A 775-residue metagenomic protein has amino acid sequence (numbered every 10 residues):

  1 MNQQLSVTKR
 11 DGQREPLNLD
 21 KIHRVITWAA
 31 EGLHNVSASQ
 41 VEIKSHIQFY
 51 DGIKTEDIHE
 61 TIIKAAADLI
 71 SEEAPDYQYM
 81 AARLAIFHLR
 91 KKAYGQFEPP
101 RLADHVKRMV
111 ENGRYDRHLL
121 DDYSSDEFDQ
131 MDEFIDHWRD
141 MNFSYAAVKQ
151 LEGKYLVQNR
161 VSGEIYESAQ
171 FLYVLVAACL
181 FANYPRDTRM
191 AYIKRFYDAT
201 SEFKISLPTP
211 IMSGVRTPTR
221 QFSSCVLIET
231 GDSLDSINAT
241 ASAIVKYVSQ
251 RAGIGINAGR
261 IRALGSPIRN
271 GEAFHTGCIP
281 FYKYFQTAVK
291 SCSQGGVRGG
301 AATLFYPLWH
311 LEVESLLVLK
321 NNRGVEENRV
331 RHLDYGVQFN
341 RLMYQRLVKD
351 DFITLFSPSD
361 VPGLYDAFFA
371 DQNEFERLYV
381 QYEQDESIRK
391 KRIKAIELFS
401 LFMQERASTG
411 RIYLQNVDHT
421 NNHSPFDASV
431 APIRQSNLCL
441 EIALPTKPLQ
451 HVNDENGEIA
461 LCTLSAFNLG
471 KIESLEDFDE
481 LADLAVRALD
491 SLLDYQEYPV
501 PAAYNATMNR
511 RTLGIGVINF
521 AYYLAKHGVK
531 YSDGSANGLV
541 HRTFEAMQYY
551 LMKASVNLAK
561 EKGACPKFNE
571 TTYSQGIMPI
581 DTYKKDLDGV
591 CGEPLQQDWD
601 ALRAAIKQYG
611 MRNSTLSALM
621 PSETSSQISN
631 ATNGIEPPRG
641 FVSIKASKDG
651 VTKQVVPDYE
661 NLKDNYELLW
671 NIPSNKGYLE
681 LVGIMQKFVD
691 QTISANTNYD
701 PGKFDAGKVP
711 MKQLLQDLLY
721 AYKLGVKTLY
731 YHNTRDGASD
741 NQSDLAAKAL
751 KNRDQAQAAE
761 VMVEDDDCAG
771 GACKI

Functional and structural regions predicted by a protein language model:
M1-Q3, Q13, V36-V174, A178 (+1 more regions): Core nucleic-acid recognition elements
K44-S45, I63-A65, Y79-F87, A199 (+13 more regions): A glycine-rich phosphate-binding loop feature that marks nucleotide/adenosyl-phosphate handling sites
Y77-V110, F339, T420-H451, L513 (+4 more regions): Terminal amphipathic helices with adjacent charged low-complexity linkers/tails
H88, G95-H137, S223-L469, E473-S474 (+4 more regions): Active-site cavity-forming subdomains of large catalytic enzyme subunits
S124-L151, L440-T446, L489, L493-D494 (+4 more regions): Catalytic alpha/beta core of large soluble enzyme barrels
V157, E164, F171-R189, I193 (+12 more regions): Function-dense linear segments that define catalytic or interfacial modules in macromolecule-processing proteins
T217, A482-Y504, M508, K530-S622 (+1 more regions): Internal maturation/activation junctions in enzymes
A759-I775: Short acidic, low-complexity intrinsically disordered linear motifs used for protein-protein interactions
